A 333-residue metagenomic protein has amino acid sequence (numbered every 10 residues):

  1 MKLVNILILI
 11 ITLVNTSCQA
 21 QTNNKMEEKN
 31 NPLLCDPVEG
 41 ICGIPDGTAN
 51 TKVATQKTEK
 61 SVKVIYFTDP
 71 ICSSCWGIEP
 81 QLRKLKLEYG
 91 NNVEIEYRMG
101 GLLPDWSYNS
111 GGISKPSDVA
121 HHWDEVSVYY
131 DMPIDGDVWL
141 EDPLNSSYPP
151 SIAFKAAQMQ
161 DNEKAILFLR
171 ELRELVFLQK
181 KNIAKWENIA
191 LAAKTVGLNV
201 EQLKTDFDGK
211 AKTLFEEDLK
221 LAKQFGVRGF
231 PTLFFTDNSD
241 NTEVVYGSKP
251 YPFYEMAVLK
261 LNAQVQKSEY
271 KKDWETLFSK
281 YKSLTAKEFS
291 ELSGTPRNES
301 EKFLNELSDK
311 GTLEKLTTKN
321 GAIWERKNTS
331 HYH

Functional and structural regions predicted by a protein language model:
K2-L9: Sec-dependent signal peptide recognition, specifically the positively charged N-region followed immediately by
V14-S17: C-terminal motif of bacterial Sec signal peptides marking the signal peptidase cleavage site
N24-A54: N-terminal leader/targeting and pre-domain segments
P32-L33, I41-C42, E79, L85 (+1 more regions): C-terminal cap of thioredoxin/glutaredoxin-like
T58-S73, E79-L82, I95-M99: Short active-site neighborhood of thiol/selenol oxidoreductases, capturing the structured segment around
D69, G100-L102, N238, S248: An acidic- and aromatic-residue-enriched active-site/binding cleft used to recognize and process polar
E79-F177, T285-A286: Structural alpha/beta surface segment adjacent to cysteine/selenocysteine redox centers across thiol/disulfide enzymes
